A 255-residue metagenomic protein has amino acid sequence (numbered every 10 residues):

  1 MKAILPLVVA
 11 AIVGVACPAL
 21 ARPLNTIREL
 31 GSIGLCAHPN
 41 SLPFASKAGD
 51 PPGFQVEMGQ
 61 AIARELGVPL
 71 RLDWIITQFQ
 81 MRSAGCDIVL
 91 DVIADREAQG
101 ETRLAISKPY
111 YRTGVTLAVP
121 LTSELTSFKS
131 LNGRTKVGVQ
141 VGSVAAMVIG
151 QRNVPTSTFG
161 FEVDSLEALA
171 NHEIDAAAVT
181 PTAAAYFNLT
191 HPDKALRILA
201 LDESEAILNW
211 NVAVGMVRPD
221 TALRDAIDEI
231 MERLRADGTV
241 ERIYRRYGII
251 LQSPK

Functional and structural regions predicted by a protein language model:
A16-P18: N-terminal signal peptide c-region/cleavage motif recognized by signal peptidases
R28-F54: Short glycine-rich His-centered loop
C36-S41, D73-Q78, D87-E97, Q140-V144 (+4 more regions): Beta->alpha turn/N-cap motifs
H38-P39, Y111-V119, P181, L189-E232 (+1 more regions): Periplasmic-binding protein-like
P52, Q60, R64, P69-S130 (+1 more regions): Acidic, polar ligand-binding/catalytic clefts
P69-R82, E124, G142, S157-N171: Short helix-initiation/N-cap motifs at beta->coil->alpha
L121-K129, S157, P219-R224: Short helix-loop capping/hinge motifs at secondary-structure junctions, enriched in acidic/polar residues
A145, M231-Y247: Periplasmic-binding protein-like
